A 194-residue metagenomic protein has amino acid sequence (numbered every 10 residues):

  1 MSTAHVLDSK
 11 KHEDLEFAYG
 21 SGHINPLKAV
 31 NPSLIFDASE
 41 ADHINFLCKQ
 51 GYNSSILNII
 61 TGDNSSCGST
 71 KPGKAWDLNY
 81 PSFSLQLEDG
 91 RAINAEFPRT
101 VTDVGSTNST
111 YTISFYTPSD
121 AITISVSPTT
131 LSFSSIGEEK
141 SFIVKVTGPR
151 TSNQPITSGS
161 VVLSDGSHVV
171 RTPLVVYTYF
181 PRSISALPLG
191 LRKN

Functional and structural regions predicted by a protein language model:
M1-N194: Loop-rich non-cytosolic ectodomains and luminal regions
